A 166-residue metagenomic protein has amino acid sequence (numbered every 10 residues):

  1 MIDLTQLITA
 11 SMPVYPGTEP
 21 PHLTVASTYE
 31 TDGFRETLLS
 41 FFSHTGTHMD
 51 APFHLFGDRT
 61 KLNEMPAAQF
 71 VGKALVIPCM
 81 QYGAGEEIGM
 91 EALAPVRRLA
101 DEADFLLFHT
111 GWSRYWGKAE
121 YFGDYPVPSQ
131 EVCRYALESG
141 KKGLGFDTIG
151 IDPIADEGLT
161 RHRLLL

Functional and structural regions predicted by a protein language model:
M1-L166: Active-/binding-site microenvironments in catalytic and ligand-binding cores
